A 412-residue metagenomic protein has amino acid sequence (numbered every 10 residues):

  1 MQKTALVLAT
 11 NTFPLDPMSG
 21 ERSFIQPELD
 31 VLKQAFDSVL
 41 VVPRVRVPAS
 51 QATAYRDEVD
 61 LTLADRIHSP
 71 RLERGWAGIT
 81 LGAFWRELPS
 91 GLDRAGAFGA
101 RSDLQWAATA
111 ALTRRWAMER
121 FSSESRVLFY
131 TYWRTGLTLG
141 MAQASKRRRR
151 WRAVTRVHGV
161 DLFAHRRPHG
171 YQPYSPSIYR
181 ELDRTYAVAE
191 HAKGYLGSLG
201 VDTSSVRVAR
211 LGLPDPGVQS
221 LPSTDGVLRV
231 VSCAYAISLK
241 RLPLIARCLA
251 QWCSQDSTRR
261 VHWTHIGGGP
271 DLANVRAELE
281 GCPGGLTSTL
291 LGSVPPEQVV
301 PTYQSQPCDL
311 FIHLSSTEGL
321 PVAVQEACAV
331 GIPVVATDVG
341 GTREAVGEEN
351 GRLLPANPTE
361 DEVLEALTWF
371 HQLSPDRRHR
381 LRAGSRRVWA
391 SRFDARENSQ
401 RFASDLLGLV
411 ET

Functional and structural regions predicted by a protein language model:
V7, Y186, L213, G217 (+2 more regions): Conserved donor-binding/catalytic core segment of Leloir-type glycosyltransferases
S23, P27, L139, L228 (+3 more regions): A conserved mid-protein helix/loop that constitutes part of the nucleotide-sugar donor-binding site
T155-H158, Q172-V218: Donor nucleotide-sugar binding/catalytic pocket of nucleotide-sugar-dependent glycosyltransferases
R276-S305: Nucleotide-activated donor-binding/catalytic signature segment of Leloir-type glycosyltransferases, i.e., the conserved
L310, V324, A329, P333-A336: Short hydrophobic beta-strand element within catalytic cores of glycosyltransferases and related nucleotide-activated
S316: Aromatic "clamp/platform" in nucleotide-sugar-dependent glycosyltransferases that forms part of the donor/acceptor
E348-E360, W369-P375: Conserved acidic donor-binding segment of nucleotide-sugar-dependent glycosyltransferases
D376-A395, R401: A short, well-ordered alpha-helix in the C-terminal region of glycosyltransferases
